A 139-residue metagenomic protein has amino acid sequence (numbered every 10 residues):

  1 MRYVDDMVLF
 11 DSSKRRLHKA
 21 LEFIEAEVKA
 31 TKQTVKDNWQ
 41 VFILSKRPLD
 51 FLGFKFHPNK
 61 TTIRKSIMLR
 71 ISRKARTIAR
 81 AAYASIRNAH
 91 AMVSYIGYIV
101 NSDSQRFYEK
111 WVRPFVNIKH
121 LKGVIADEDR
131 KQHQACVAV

Functional and structural regions predicted by a protein language model:
M1-K14, I24, G53: Catalytic palm active-site di-aspartate
H18, V35-V139: Right-hand nucleic-acid polymerase module
K19-F23: Long, highly charged amphipathic alpha-helices
E25-Q33: A common structural junction motif
